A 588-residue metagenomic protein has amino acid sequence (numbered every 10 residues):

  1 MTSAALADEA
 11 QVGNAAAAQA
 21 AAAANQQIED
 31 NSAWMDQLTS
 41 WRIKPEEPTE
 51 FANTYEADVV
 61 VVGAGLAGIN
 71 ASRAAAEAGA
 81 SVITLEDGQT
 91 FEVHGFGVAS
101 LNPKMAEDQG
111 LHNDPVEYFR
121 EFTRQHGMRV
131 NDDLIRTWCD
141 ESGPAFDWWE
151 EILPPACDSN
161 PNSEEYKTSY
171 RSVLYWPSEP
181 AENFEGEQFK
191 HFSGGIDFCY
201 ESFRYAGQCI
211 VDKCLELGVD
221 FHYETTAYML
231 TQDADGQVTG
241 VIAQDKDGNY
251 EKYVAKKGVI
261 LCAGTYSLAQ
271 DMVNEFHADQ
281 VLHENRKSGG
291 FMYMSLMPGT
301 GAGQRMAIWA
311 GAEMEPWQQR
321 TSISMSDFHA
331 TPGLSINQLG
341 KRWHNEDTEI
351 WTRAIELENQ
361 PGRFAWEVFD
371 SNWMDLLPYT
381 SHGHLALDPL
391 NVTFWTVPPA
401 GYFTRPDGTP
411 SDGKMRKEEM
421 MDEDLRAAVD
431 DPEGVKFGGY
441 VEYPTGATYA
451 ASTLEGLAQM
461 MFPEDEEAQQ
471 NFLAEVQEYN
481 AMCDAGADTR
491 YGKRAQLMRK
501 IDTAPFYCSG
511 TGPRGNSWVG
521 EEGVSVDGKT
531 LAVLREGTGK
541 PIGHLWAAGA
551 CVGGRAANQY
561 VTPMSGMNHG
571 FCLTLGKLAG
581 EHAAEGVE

Functional and structural regions predicted by a protein language model:
M1-V59, G553, E585-E588: Extreme N-terminal leader/targeting segments of oxidoreductases
D36, C139-N249, D271, C483-G510: Conserved redox-cofactor binding core of oxidoreductases
D36, M229, T453-Q559: A glycine-rich dinucleotide-binding beta-alpha-beta segment and adjacent secondary-structure elements that constitute
V62-L66, D87: Glycine-rich Rossmann-fold phosphate-binding loop(s) that bind the pyrophosphate of adenine dinucleotide cofactors
A76-G97: Glycine-rich FAD pyrophosphate-binding loop
S100-C139: Glycine-rich active-site loop/strand segments that organize a redox cofactor
K246-S324, P563-S565, H569-L578, H582: Glycine-rich loop(s) and the adjacent beta-strand/alpha-helix scaffold that form part
Q304, A310-M460: An anion/pyrophosphate-binding glycine-rich loop and adjacent beta-alpha core in soluble alpha-beta enzymes
